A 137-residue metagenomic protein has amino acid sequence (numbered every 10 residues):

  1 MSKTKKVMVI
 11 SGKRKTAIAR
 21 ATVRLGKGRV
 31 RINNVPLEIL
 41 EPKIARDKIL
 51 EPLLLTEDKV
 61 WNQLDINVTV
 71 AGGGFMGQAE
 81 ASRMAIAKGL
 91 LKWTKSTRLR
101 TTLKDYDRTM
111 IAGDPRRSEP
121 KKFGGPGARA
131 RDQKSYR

Functional and structural regions predicted by a protein language model:
M1-T4, G89-R137: Low-complexity, rRNA-contacting terminal tracts
S2-D105: Ribosome large-subunit tunnel/peptidyl-transferase-proximal elements
